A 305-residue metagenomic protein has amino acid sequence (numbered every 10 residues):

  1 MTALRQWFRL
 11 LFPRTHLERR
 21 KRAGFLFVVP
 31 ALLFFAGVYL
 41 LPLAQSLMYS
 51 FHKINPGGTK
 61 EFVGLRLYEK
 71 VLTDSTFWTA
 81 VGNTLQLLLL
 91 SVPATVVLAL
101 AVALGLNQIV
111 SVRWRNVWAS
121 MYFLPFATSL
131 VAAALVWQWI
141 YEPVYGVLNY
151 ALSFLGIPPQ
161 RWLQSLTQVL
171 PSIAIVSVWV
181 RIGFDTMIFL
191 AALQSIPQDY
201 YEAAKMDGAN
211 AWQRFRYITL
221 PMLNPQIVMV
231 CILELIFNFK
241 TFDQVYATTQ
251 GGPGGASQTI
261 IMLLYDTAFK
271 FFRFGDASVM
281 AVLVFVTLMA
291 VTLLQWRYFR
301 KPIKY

Functional and structural regions predicted by a protein language model:
M1-E18: Short, Lys/Arg-rich, polar N-terminal cytosolic tail immediately upstream of the first transmembrane signal-anchor
R19-Y305: A structural signal for multi-pass alpha-helical bundles of membrane permease subunits that mediate small-molecule
